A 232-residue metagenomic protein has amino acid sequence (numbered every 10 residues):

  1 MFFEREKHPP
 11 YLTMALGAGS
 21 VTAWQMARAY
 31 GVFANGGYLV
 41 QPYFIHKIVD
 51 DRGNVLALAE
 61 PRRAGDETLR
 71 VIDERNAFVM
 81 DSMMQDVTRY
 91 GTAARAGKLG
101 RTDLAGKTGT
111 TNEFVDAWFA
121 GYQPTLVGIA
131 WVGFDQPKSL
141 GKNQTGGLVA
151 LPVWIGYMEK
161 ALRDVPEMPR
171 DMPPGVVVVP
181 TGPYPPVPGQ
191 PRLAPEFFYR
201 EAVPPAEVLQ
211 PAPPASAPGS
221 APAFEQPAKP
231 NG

Functional and structural regions predicted by a protein language model:
M1-F2, V32-G36, D51, M83-Y90 (+1 more regions): Structured segments of extracytoplasmic/periplasmic soluble domains in secreted or envelope-associated proteins
M1-L56, G65, L69-V71, L104-E113 (+3 more regions): Active-site-proximal helix/loop microenvironment of the serine DD-peptidase/beta-lactamase transpeptidase fold
M14, W24-A27, E74, F78-S82 (+3 more regions): Feature representing long, continuous alpha-helical segments
G19-M26, L69-A77, G97, N143-G147 (+1 more regions): Solvent-exposed, acidic/flexible segments
L39-Y43, R89-A96, A161-V176: Acidic/polar loop patches that form or flank catalytic/metal-binding clefts of enzymes that bind anionic ligands
V49, E60-P61, G65, L104-G232: Soluble, non-transmembrane domains of envelope/secretory-pathway proteins that act on or interact with carbohydrate
D66, R70-V71, F78-D86: His/Glu-based metal-binding/catalytic segments typifying zinc-dependent metallopeptidases
S82-G109: Active-site Gly/Thr loop motif
